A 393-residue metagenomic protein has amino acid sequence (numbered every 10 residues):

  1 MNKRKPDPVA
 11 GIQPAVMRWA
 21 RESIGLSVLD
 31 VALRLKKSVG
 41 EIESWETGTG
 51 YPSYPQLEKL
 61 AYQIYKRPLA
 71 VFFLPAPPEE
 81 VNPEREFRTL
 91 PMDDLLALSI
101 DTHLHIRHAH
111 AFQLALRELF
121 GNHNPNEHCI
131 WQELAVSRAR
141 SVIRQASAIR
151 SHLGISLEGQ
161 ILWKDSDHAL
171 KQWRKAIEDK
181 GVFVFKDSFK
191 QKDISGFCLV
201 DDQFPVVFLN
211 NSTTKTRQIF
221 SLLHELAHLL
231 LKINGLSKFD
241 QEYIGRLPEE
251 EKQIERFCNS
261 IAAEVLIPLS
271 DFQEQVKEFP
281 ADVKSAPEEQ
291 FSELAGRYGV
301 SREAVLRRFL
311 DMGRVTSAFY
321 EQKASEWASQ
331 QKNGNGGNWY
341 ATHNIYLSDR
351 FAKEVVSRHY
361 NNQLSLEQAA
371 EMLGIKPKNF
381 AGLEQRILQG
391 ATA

Functional and structural regions predicted by a protein language model:
M1-A393: Active-site hotspot residues in diverse enzymes, especially metal/ion-binding acidic/histidine motifs
